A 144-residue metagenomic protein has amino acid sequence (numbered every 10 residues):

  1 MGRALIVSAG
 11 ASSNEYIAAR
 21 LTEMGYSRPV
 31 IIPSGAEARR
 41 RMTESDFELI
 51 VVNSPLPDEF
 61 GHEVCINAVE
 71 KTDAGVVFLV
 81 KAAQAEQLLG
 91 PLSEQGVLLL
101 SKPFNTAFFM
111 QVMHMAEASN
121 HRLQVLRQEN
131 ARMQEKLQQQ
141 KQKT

Functional and structural regions predicted by a protein language model:
A9, L79-Q84, K102-P103: Conserved active-site segment of CheY-like receiver
A11-I31: Two-component/phosphorelay signaling modules centered on CheY-like receiver
N14, G35, E48-T72, V76 (+1 more regions): Conserved phosphotransfer microenvironments
A18, I31-L49: Acidic, metal-coordinating helix/loop segments flanking the phosphotransfer/catalytic sites of two-component signaling
A19-M24, R41, P91, V112: Alpha-helical interaction/dimerization surfaces of two-component signaling modules
P91-L100: As written
F104-M113, H121, V125: C-terminal output helix
S119-T144: CheY-like receiver
